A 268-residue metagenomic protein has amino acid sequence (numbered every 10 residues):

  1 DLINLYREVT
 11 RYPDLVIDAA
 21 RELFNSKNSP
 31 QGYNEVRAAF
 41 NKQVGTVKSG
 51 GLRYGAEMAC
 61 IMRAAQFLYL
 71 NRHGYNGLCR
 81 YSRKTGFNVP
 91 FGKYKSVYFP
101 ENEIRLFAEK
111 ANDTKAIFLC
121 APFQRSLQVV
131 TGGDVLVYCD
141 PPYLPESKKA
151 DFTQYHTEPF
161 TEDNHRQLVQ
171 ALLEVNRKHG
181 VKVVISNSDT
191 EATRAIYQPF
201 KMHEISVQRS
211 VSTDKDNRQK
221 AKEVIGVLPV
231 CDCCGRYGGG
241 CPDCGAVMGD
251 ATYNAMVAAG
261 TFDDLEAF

Functional and structural regions predicted by a protein language model:
D1-P13: P-loop NTPase Walker
T10-Y138, P142-F152, Q167, L173-K178 (+1 more regions): SAM-dependent nucleic-acid methyltransferase catalytic core
Y69, I225-L228: Short, well-ordered beta-strand micro-motif
G133-I225: Conserved acidic-Pro-Pro-aromatic motif
C231, C241: Short cysteine-rich clusters marking metal-coordination/redox-active sites
G235, G245: Cys/His-coordinated zinc-binding microdomains
G238: Residues immediately within or flanking Cys/His clusters that coordinate Zn2+ in small zinc-binding modules
A246-N254: Short Cys/His-rich micro-motifs in 6-15 aa windows
